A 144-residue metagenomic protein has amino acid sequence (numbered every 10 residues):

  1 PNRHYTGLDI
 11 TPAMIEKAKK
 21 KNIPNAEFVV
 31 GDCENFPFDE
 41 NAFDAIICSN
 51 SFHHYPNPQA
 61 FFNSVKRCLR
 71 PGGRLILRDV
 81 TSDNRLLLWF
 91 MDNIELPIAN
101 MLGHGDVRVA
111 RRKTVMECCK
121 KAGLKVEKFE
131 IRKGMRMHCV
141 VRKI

Functional and structural regions predicted by a protein language model:
P1-N35: Class I SAM-dependent methyltransferase SAM/SAH-binding core
F43-D44: Local beta-strand N-terminus motif with an aromatic residue
I47: A conserved beta-strand element that flanks and buttresses the S-adenosyl-L-methionine
N50-S51: Short catalytic micro-motifs in class I SAM-dependent methyltransferases
Q59-P71: A short glycine-rich, Lys/Arg-flanked "PGG" loop and its adjoining helix->strand segment in the class I
I76-A122, E127-H138: C-terminal alpha-helical "lid/dimerization" subdomain adjacent to the S-adenosyl-L-methionine
C139-I144: C-terminal lobe and adjacent flexible extensions of AdoMet/dcAdoMet transferase-like proteins
